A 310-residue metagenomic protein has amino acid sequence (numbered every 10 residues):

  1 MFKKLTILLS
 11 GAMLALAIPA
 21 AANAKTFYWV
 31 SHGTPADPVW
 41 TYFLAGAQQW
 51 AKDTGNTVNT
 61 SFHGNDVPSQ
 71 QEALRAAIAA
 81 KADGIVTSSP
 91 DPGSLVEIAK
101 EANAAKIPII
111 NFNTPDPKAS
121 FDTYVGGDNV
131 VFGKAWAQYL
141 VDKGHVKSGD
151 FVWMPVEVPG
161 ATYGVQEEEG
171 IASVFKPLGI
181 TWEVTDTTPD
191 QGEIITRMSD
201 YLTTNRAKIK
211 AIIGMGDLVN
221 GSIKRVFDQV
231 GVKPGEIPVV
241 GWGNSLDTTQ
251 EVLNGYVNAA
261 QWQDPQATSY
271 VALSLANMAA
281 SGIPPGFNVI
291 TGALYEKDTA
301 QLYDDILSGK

Functional and structural regions predicted by a protein language model:
M1-N23: Gram-negative bacterial Sec-dependent N-terminal signal peptides
K25, P155, Y163, S173-F175 (+1 more regions): Hinge/cleft segment of the Venus flytrap/periplasmic-binding protein
T26-W50, T54, V58-E72, S88-P92 (+3 more regions): Extracytoplasmic "Venus flytrap"
P38-N56, F132-Y139, T162-T181, R197 (+1 more regions): Short, solvent-exposed amphipathic alpha-helices that sit in or adjacent to ligand/effector-binding or catalytic
K52-G64, D150-P155, A172-G192: Short beta-strand elements in bilobed, periplasmic/extracellular small-molecule ligand-binding domains
Q70, V125-F151, G192-I195, N244-T248 (+1 more regions): Hydrophobic alpha-helical segments within soluble ligand-binding/sensing domains
R75, D83-A104, I171, T188-E251: Hydrophobic alpha-helical
P92-V131, S245-L253, V257-N258, T299-L307: Flexible loop/hinge segments that line or gate small-molecule binding clefts
